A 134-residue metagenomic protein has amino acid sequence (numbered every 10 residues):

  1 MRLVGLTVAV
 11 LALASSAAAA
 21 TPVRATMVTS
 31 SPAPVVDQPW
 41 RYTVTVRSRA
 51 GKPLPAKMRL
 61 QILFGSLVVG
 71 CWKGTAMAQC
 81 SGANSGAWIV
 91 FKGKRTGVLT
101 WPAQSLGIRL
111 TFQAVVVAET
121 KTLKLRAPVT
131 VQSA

Functional and structural regions predicted by a protein language model:
G5-A14: Bacterial N-terminal signal peptides
T21-V28: Proline-enriched interdomain boundary motifs that mark the N-terminal boundary and often initiate the first structured
T29-P34: Short beta-strand segments of immunoglobulin-like
V35-A50: Beta-strand-rich structural segments
R47-A76: Short flexible loop/turn segments that cap and initiate beta-strands
A78-T100: Aromatic sugar-binding surface patches on proteins that engage polysaccharides or sugar-phosphate polymers
L106-A114: Exposed beta-strand face motif in extracellular beta-rich ectodomains
T120-A134: Short beta-strand elements
